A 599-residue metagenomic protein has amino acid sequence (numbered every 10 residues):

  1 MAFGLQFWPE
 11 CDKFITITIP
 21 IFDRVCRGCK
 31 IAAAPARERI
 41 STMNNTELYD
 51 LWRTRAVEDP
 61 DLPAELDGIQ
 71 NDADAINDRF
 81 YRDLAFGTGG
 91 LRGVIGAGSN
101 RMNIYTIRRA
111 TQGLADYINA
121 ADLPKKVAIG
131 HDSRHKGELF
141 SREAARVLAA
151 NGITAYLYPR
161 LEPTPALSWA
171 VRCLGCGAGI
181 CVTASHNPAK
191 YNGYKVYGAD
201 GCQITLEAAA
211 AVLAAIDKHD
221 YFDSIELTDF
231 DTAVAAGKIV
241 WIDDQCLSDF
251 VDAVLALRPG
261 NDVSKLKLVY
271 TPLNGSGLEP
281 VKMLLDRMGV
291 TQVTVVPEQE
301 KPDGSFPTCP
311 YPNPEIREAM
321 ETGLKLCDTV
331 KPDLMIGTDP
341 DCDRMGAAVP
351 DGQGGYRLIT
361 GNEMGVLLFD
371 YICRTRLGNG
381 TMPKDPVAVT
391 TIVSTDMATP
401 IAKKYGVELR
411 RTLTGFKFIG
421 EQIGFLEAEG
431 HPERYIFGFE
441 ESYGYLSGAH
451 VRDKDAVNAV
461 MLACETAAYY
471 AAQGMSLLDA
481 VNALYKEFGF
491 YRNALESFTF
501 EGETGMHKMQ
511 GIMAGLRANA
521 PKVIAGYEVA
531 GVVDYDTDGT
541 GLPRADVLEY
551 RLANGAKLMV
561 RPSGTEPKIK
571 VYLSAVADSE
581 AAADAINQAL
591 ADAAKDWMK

Functional and structural regions predicted by a protein language model:
Q6-P9, K13-I17, I21-K30, A34 (+1 more regions): Short, positively charged and aromatic/hydrophobic N-terminal segments
N44-A144, N151, I239-L266, S276: An N-terminal, well-structured beta->alpha segment
V57, A75-F80, L84, N192-T322 (+1 more regions): Gly/Ser/Thr-enriched, mixed-charge loops and adjacent short helices that form phosphate/oxyanion-binding elements
F80-N100, A184-S185, P272-L284, P340 (+3 more regions): Conserved phosphate/anionic-ligand binding catalytic regions in large, soluble enzymes, centered on
A128-Y191, R287-G346: N-terminal small/polar loop signature for handling phosphorylated ligands or for N-terminal nucleophile
Y197-L227, N362-P386, T390-I401, A456: Glycine-rich phosphate-binding loop plus the immediately following alpha-helix
D328, P332-L334, G355-R357, T375-R561 (+3 more regions): Phosphate-binding and adjacent anionic-ligand microenvironments
